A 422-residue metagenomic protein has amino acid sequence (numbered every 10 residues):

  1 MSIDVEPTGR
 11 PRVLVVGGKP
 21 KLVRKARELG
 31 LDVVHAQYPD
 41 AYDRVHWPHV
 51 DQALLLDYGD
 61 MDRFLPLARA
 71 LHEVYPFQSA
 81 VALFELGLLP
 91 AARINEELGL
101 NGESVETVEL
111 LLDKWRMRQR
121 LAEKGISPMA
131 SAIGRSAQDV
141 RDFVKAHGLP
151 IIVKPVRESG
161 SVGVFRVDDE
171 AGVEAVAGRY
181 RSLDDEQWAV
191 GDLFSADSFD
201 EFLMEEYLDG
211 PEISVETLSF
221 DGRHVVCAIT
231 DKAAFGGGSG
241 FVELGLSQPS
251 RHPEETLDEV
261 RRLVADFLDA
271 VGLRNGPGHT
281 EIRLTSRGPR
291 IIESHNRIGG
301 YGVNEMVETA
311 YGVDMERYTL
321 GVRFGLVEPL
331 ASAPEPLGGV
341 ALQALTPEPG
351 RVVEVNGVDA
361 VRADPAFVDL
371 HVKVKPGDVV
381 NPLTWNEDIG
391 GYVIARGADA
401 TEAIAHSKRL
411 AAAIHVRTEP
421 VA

Functional and structural regions predicted by a protein language model:
M1-T107, L112, Q138, G325 (+3 more regions): ATP-binding N-terminal substructure of ATP-dependent carboxylate-amine bond-forming enzymes
E97-G163, G178, S182-G191: A conserved helix-loop-beta module that forms one wall/lid of the active-site cleft in ATP-utilizing catalytic domains
P128-M129, P150-V153, E170-D209, L244 (+1 more regions): Conserved ATP-binding module of the ATP-grasp superfamily
A171, F199, E206-L273, P277 (+5 more regions): ATP-dependent carboxylate/phosphate-activation module, predominantly the ATP-grasp catalytic core and closely related
S182-D185, R362-A366, L410-P420: A common structural junction motif
A189-D192, N275-T280, L330-P334, R417-A422: Flexible, glycine/charged-enriched surface loops at secondary-structure junctions
G278, V361-V379: A structural supersecondary motif
V327-A366: A glycine-rich beta-turn/hairpin centered on an aromatic-Pro dipeptide
